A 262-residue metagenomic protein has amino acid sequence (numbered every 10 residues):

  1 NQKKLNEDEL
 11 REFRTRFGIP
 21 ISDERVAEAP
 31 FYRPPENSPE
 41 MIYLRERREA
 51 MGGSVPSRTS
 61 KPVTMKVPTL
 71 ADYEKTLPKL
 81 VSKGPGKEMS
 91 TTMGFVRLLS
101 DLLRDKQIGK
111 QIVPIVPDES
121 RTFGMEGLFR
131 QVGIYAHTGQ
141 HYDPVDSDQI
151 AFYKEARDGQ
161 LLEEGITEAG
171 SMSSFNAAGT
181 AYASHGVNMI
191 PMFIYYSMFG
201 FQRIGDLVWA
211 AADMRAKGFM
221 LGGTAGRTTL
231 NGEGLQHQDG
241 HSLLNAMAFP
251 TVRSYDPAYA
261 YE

Functional and structural regions predicted by a protein language model:
Q2-F31: Conserved P-loop NTPase catalytic core
A29-E262: Thiamine diphosphate
